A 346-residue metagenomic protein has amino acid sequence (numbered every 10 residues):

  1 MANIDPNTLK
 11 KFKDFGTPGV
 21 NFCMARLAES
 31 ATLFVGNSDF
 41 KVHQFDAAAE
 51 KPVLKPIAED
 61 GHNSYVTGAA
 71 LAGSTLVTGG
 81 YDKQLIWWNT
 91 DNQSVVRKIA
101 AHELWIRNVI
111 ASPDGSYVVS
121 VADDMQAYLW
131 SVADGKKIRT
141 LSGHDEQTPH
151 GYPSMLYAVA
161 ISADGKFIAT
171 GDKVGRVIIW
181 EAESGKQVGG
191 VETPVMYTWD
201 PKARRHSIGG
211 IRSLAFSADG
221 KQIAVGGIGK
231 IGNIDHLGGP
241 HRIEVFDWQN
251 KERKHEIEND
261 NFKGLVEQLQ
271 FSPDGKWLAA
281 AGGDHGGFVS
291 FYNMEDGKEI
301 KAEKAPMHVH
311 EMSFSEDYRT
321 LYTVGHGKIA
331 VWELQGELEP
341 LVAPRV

Functional and structural regions predicted by a protein language model:
M1-V346: WD40-repeat beta-propeller superdomains and closely related acidic/aromatic-rich repeat-like regions
